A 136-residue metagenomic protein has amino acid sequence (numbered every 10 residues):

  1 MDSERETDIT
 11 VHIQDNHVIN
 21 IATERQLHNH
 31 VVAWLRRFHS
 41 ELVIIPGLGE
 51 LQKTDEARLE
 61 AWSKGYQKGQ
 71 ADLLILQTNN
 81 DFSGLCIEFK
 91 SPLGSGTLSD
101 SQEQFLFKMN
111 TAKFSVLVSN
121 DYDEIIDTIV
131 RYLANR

Functional and structural regions predicted by a protein language model:
M1-R136: Catalytic phosphate/metal-binding cores of nucleic-acid and nucleotide-processing enzymes, i.e., regions that mediate
